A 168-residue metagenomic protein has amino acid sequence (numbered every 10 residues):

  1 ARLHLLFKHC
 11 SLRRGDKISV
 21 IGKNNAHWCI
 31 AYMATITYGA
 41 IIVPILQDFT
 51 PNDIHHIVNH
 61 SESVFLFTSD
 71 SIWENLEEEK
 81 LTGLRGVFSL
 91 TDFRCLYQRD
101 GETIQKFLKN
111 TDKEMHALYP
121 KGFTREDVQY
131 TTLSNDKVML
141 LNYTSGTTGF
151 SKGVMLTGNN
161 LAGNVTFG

Functional and structural regions predicted by a protein language model:
A1-R2, N135, L140, V154-G168: Conserved structural elements of the adenylate-forming
L3-F49: Conserved AMP-binding/adenylate-forming
C10, N52, V64, D70 (+2 more regions): Structural detector for helix-capping/boundary residues
I18, T35, L66, V138 (+1 more regions): Conserved S/T- and glycine-rich ATP-binding loop of Class I adenylate-forming
G22, I45, R85-C95: Short beta-strand elements of ligand-binding domains
A40, L81-V87: A short helix->loop->beta-strand "cap" motif at the edges of active sites that frequently abuts
F49-E78, N164-G168: Conserved ATP-dependent adenylate/AMP-binding module captured primarily in the ANL superfamily
K106-Y143, F150: Conserved pre-ATP/AMP-binding loop-to-beta segment of ANL
